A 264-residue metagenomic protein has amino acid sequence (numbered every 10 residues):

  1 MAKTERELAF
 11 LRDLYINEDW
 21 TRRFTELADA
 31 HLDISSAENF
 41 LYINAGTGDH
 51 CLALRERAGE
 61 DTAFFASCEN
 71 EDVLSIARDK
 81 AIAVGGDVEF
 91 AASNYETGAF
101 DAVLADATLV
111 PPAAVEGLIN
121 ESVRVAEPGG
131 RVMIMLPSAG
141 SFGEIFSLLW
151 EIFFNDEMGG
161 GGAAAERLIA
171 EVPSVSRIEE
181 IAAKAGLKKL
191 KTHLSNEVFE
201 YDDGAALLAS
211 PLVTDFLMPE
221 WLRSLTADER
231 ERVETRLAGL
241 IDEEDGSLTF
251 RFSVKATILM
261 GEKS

Functional and structural regions predicted by a protein language model:
A2-R22: Class I SAM-dependent methyltransferase Rossmann-like catalytic core, especially the SAM/SAH-binding loop
E18-E38, A53: Conserved alpha-helix/loop element of class I SAM-dependent methyltransferases that forms part of the SAM/SAH-binding
N39-Y95, A102, G117: Class I SAM-dependent methyltransferase SAM/SAH-binding core
E60-D61, A126-V132: Short glycine-dipeptide loop
D101-E116, L136: A short SAM/SAH-binding and catalytic strip from SAM-dependent methyltransferases
E116, G129-D202: Conserved catalytic/acceptor-binding region of the Class I
G186, L208-D215, K255-S264: Core SAM-dependent methyltransferase catalytic element
K191-G246: C-terminal helical/coil "lid" or tail adjacent to the Rossmann-like core of SAM-dependent
